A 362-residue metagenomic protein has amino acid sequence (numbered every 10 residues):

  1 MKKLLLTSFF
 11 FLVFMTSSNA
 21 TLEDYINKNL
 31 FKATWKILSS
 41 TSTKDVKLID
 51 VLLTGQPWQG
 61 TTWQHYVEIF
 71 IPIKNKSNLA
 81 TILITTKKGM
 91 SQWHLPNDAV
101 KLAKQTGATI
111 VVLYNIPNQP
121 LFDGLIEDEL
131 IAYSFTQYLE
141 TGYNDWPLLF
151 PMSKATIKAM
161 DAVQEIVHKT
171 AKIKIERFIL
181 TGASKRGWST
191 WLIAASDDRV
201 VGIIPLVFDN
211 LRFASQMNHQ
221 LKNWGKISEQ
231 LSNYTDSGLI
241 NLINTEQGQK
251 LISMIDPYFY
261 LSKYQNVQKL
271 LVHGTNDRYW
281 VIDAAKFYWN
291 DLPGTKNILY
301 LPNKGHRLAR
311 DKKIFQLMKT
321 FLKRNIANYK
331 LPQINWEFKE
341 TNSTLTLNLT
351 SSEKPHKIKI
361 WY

Functional and structural regions predicted by a protein language model:
I26-N75, L113, N144-F150: N-terminal cap/lid segment of alpha/beta-hydrolase-fold proteins
Y66-I69, S77-K87: Short beta-strand element of the alpha/beta-hydrolase
K88, I110-K154, N210-N223: Cap/lid segment of the alpha/beta-hydrolase catalytic domain
W93-V112: Short amphipathic alpha-helix adjacent to the substrate-entry channel of hydrolases
L139-S184, V200: Gly/Ser-rich "nucleophile elbow"/oxyanion-hole loop immediately N-terminal to the catalytic nucleophile in hydrolases
L192-N241, Y300-N303, L308-K312: Hydrolase active-site cap/lid region
Q247-P302, L349-I358: Serine-hydrolase catalytic core
T320-Y362: Surface beta-strand/loop "capping" patches
